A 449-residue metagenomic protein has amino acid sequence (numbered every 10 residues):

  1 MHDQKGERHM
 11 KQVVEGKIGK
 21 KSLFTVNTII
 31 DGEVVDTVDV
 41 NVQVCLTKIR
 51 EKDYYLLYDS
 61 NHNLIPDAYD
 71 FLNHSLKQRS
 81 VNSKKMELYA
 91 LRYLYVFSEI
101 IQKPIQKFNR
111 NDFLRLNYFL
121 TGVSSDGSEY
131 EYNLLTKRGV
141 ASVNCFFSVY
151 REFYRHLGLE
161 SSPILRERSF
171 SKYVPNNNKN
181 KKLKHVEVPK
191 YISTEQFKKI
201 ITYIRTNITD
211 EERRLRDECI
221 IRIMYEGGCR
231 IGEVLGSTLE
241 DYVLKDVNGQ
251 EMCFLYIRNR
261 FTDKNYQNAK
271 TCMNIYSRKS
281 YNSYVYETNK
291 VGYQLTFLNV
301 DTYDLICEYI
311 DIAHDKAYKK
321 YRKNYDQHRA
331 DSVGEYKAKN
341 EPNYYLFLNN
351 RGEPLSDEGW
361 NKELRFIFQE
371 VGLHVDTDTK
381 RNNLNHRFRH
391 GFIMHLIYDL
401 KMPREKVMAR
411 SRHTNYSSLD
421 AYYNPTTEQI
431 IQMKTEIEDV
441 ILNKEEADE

Functional and structural regions predicted by a protein language model:
H2-H9, I437-E449: C-terminal secondary-structure termini that scaffold catalytic or DNA-interacting sites
D67-K84, L88-H185, T206-T209: N-terminal core-binding DNA-recognition domain of tyrosine recombinases/integrases
E87, I220-I221, G228, G232-S237 (+1 more regions): Alpha-helix N-cap/helix-start motif at helix boundaries, enriched for small hydrophobics
N178-R213, N268-K270: Long, amphipathic, Lys/Arg-enriched alpha-helical "connector/arm" segment
T202-G227, I231: Basic, Lys/Arg- and aromatic-enriched nucleic-acid-binding interface segment
G236-L305, I312-E335: Conserved tyrosine-mediated DNA breakage-rejoining catalytic core shared by Y-recombinases
G352-P354, N361-A409, Y416: Short, basic (Lys/Arg/His-rich) helix/loop patches that form interaction surfaces in the mid-to-C-terminal regions
S411-E436: Catalytic-site neighborhood detector that most strongly recognizes the C-terminal catalytic loop/helix of tyrosine
